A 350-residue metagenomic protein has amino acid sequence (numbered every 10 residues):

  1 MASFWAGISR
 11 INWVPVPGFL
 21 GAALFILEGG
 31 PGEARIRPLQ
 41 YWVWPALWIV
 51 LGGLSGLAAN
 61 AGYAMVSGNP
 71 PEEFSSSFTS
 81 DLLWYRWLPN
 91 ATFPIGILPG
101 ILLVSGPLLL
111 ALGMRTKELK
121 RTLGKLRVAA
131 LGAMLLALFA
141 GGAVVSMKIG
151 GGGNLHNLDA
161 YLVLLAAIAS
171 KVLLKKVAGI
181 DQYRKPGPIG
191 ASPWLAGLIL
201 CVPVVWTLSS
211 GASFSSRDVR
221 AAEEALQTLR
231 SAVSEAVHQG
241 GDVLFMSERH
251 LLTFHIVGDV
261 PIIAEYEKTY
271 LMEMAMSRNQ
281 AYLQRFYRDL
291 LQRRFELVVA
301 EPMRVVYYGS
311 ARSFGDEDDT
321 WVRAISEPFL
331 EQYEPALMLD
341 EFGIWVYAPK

Functional and structural regions predicted by a protein language model:
M1-N157, L162: Transmembrane catalytic cores of multi-pass membrane glycosyltransferases and polysaccharide-assembly enzymes
V14, S170-L174, A300: Short, solvent-exposed secondary-structure capping/transition elements
A22-L24, I168-K171, V260: Hydrophobic alpha-helical membrane context
W42, G124-V128, A166, P188-L195: Membrane-interface helix-boundary signature
V50, V177-G211: Signature aromatic-anchored transmembrane alpha helix within multi-pass, membrane-resident enzymes that catalyze glycan
G62-G68, P203-K350: Extracytoplasmic
K117-E118, L165, A221-E224: Nucleo/cytoplasmic regulatory scaffolds in medium-to-very-large eukaryotic proteins
G150-P188: Hydrophobic/aromatic-rich transmembrane helices and adjacent perimembrane loops
